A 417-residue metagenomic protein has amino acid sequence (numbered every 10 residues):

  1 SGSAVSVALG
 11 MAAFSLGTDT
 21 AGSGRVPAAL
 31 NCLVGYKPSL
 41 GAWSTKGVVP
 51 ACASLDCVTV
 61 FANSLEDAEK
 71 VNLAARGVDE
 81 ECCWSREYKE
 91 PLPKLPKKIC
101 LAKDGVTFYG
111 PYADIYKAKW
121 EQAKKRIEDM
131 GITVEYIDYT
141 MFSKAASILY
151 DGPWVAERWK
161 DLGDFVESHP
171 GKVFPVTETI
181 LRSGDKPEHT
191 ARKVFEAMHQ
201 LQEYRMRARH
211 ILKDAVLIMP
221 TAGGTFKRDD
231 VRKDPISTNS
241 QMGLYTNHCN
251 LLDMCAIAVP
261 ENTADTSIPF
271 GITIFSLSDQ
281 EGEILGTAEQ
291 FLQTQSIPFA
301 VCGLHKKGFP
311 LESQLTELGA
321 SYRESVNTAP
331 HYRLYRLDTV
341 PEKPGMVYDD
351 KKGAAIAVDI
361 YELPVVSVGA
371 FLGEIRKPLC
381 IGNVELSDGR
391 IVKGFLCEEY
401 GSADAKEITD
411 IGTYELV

Functional and structural regions predicted by a protein language model:
S1-N72, N250-T263, I268-G271: Short glycine/serine-rich loop segments
K37-Q122, M141, D279, G286: A short helix-breaking turn/cap at a secondary-structure junction
P96-A102, P153-Q202, P260-G271: Short helix-loop capping/hinge segments that flank enzyme active sites or metal/cofactor-binding pockets
D114-D138, L162-G171, V194-D214: Acyltransferase
L149-Y150, E196, T225-T246, L315-G319: Short, surface-exposed loop/helix-turn segments at secondary-structure junctions that function as lids/hinges flanking
R207-R209, S237-P260: Small-aliphatic-rich amphipathic alpha-helix that forms the alpha element of a beta-alpha
T263, E289-V417: Glycine-aromatic micro-motifs
